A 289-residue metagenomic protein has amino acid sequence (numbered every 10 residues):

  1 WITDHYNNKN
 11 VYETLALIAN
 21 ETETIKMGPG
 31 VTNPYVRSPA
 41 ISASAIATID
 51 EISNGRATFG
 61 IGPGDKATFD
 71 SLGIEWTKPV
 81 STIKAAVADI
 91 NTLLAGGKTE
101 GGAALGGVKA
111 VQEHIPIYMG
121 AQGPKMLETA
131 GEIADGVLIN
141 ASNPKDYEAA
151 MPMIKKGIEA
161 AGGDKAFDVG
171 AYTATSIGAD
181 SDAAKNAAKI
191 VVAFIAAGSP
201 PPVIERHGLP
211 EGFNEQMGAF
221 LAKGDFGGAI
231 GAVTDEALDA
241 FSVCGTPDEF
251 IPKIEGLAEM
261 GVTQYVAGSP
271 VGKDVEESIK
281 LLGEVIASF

Functional and structural regions predicted by a protein language model:
W1-F289: Active-site-adjacent structural elements that line small-molecule/cofactor binding pockets in enzymes
